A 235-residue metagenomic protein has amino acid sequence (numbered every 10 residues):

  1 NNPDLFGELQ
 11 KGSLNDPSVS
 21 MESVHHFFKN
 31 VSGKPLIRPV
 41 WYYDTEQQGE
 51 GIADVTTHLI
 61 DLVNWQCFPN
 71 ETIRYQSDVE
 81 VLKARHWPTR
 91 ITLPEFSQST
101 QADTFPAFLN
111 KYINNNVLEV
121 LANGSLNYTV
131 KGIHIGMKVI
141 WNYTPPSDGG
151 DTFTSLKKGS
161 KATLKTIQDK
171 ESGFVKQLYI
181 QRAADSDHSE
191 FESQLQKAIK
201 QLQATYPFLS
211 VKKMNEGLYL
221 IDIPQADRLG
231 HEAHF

Functional and structural regions predicted by a protein language model:
N1-N115: Predominantly a Rossmann-like dinucleotide-binding segment in NAD(P)-dependent oxidoreductases
F28, P35, G51-Q76, L121-Y128 (+2 more regions): C-terminal helical cap and adjacent loop that interface with cofactors, partners, or active-site loops
